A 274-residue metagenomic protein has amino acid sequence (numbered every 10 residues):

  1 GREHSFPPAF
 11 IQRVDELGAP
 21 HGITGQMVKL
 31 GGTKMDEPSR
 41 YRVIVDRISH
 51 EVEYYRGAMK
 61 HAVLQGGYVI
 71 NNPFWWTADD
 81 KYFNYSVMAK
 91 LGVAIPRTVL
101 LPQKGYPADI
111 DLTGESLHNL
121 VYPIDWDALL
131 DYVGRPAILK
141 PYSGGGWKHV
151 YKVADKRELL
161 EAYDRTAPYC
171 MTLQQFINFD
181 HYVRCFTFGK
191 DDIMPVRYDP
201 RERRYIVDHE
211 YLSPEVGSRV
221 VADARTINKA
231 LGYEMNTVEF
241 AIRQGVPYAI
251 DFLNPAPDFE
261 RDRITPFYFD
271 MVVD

Functional and structural regions predicted by a protein language model:
R2-E115: Conserved N-proximal alpha/beta basic substrate-recognition cap immediately N-terminal to, or forming the N-lobe
R2-E3, H50-E51, W76, S143-G145 (+4 more regions): Short, solvent-exposed loop/turn segments at secondary-structure junctions
V63-G66, F74-Y182, P214-A222: Active-site nucleotide/adenylate-binding loops and adjacent lid/helix of ATP-dependent enzymes
G66, R201-H209, F252-D258: Short glycine/proline- and charge-enriched loop/turn segments that cap or connect secondary-structure elements
K152, T187, F240-I242: Conserved hydrophobic "DFG−1" position in protein kinase catalytic cores
E161-Y163, T172-Q174, Y182-D199, Y248-L253: Beta-strand scaffold of nucleotide-dependent catalytic cores
R203-P247, M271: A long amphipathic alpha-helix within ATP-dependent nucleotide-binding catalytic cores
I242-D274: C-terminal active-site "lid" helix and adjoining low-complexity regulatory extension at the edge of ATP-using catalytic
